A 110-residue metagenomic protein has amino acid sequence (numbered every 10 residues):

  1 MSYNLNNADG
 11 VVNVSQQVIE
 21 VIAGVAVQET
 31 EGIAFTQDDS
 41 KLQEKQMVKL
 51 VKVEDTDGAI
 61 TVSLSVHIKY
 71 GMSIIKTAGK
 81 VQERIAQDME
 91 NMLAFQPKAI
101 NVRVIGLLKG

Functional and structural regions predicted by a protein language model:
M1-M72, G79, N91, F95-G110: Contiguous, often N-terminal, cationic amphipathic patches that form binding interfaces
A86, E90: A conserved short alpha-helix in the GNAT/GCN5 acetyltransferase fold that borders and helps form the acetyl-CoA
